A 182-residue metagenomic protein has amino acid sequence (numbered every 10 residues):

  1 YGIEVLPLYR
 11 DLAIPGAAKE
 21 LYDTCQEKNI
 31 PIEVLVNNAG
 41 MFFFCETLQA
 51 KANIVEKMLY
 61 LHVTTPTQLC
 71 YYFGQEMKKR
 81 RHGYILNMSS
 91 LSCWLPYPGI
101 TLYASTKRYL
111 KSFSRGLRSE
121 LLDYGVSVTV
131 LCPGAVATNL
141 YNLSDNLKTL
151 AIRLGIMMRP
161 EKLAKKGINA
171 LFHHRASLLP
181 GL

Functional and structural regions predicted by a protein language model:
Y9-E20, A52: The beta1-alpha1 cofactor-binding region of Rossmann-like NAD(H)/NADP(H)-dependent oxidoreductases
N38-F43: Conserved NAD(P)H cofactor-binding loop of Rossmann-fold oxidoreductase domains
E46-L59: Substrate-binding pocket helix/loop in short-chain dehydrogenase/reductase
L48, Y97-T101: Active-site loop immediately N-terminal to the catalytic Tyr-X3-Lys motif of short-chain dehydrogenase/reductase
C70, T106: Active-site helix of classical SDR
S90: Residue(s) in the substrate-gating loop at a strand-loop-helix junction that position the organic substrate next
R118-L182: SDR active-site lid
